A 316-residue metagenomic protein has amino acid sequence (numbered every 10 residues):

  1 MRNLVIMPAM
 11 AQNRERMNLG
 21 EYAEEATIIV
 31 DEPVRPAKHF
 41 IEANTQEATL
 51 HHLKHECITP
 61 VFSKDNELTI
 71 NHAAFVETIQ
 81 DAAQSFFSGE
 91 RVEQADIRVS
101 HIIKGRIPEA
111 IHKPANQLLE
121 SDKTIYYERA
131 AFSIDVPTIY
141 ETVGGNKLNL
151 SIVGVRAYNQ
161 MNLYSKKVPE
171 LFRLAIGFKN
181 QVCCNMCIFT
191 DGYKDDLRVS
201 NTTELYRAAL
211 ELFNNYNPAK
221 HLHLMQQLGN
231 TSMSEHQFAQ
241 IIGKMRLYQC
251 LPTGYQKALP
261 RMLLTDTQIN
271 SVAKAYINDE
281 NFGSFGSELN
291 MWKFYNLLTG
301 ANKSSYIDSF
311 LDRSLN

Functional and structural regions predicted by a protein language model:
M1-Q80, F87-R91, R98: Feature for intrinsically disordered/low-complexity regulatory segments and propeptides
M1-R35, K113-N316: Intrinsically disordered, low-complexity regions enriched in serine/threonine
D81, S85, L251-G254: A generic structural signal for well-ordered alpha-helical segments enriched in polar/charged residues
S85-T124, R129-A131: A short acidic/basic microdomain associated with nuclease active sites
